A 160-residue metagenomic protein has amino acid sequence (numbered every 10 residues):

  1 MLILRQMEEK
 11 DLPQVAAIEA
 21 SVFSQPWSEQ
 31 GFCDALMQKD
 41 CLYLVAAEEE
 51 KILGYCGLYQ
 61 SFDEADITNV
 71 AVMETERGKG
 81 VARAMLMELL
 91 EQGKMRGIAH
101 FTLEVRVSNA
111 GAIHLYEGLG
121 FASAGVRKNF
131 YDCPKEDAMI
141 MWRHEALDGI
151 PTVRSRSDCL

Functional and structural regions predicted by a protein language model:
L2, Q6-T75, L86-E88, Q92-R96 (+1 more regions): Acetyl-CoA-dependent GNAT
M73-K79, V107-N109: Active-site acidic-Proline motif in GNAT/NAT acetyltransferases
E76-K79, R83, R127-F130, D137 (+1 more regions): Acyl-donor (CoA/ACP) binding surface of acyl/acetyltransferases
G78-E91, H114-G118: Conserved acetyl-CoA-binding loop-helix of GNAT-fold acetyltransferases
L86, N109-A112, N129-P134: Short glycine/proline-centered loop/turn elements that form peptide/ligand docking sites
G93-E104, R127: Conserved GNAT acetyl-CoA-binding A-motif
E104, A122-M139: Conserved catalytic-core motifs of GNAT/GCN5-like acyltransferases
Y116, F121, M141: Conserved active-site tyrosine of GNAT-family acetyltransferases
